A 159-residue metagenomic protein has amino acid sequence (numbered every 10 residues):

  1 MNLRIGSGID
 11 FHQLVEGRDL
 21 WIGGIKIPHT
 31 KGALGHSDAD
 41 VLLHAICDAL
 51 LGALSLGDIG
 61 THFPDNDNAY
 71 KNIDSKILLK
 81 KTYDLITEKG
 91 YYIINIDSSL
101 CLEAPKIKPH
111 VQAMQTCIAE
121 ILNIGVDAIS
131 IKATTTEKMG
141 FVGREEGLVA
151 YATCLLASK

Functional and structural regions predicted by a protein language model:
M1-N2, K159: SAM-dependent methyltransferases
N2-Q112, L122: RNase III-family endoribonuclease catalytic core
V111-Q115, E145: Short, low-complexity, polybasic intrinsically disordered segments
I118: Glycine-rich, mobile lid/loop segments that gate access to catalytic sites or pores
G125-A128: Short acidic capping loops at alpha-helix termini that bridge into adjacent secondary structure
I131-T135: Pyridoxal 5′-phosphate
K138-G140: Short acidic, Gly/Pro-enriched loop/turn segments at secondary-structure junctions
V142-K159: C-terminal edge-of-domain segments
